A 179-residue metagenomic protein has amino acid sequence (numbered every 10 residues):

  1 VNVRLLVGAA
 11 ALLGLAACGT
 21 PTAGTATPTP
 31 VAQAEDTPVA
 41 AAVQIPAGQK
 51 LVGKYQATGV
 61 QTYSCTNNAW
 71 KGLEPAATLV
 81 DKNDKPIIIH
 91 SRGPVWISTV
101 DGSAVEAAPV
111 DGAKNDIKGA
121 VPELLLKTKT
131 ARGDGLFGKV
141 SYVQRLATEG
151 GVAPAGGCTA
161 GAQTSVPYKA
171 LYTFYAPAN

Functional and structural regions predicted by a protein language model:
V1-V7: Bacterial N-terminal signal peptides that target proteins for export
V3, A26-P28: Polybasic/polar functional segments that serve as interface/processing modules
A10: …; additionally, a secondary subgroup of soluble metalloenzymes is captured
G14-A17: C-terminal motif of bacterial Sec signal peptides marking the signal peptidase cleavage site
G19-P21: Bacterial signal peptide processing site
P28-V60, N68-N179: Primary mode marks residue(s) on the alpha4-beta5-alpha5 output face of response regulator receiver
